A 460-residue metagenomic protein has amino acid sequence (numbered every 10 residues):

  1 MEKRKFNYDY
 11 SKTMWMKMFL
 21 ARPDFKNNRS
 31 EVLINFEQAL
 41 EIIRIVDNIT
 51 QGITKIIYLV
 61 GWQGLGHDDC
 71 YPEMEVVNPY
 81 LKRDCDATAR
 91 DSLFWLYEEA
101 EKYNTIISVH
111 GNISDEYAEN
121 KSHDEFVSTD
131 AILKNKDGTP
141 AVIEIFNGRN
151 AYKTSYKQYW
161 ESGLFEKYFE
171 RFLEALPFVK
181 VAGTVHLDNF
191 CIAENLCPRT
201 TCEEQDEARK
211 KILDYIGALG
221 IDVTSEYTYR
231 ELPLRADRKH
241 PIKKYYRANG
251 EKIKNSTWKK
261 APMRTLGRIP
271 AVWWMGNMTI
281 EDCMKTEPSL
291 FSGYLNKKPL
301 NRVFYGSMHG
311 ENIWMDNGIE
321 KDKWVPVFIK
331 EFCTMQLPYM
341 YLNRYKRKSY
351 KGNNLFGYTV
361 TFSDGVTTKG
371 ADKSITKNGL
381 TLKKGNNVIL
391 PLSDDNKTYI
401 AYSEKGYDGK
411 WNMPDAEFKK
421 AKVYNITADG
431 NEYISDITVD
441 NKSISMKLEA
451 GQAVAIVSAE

Functional and structural regions predicted by a protein language model:
M1-K102, G379-T381, I389-L390, N396-A401 (+4 more regions): Conserved structural scaffold segments of CAZyme catalytic domains across common CAZy folds
W15-N35, I113-E116, N120, V127-G183 (+1 more regions): Active-site-proximal substrate-binding groove within the catalytic cores of carbohydrate-active enzymes
V46, I107-H110, V185-D188: Generic structural signal marking isolated hydrophobic packing positions within regular secondary structure
T50-I56, E101-S108, K180-G183, L219-I221: Loop/turn elements at helix/coil->beta-strand transitions in domains of secreted/extracellular proteins
E99-A100, T105, D115-D124: Extended alpha-helical scaffold and adjacent linker segments that couple domains and build interaction/assembly
